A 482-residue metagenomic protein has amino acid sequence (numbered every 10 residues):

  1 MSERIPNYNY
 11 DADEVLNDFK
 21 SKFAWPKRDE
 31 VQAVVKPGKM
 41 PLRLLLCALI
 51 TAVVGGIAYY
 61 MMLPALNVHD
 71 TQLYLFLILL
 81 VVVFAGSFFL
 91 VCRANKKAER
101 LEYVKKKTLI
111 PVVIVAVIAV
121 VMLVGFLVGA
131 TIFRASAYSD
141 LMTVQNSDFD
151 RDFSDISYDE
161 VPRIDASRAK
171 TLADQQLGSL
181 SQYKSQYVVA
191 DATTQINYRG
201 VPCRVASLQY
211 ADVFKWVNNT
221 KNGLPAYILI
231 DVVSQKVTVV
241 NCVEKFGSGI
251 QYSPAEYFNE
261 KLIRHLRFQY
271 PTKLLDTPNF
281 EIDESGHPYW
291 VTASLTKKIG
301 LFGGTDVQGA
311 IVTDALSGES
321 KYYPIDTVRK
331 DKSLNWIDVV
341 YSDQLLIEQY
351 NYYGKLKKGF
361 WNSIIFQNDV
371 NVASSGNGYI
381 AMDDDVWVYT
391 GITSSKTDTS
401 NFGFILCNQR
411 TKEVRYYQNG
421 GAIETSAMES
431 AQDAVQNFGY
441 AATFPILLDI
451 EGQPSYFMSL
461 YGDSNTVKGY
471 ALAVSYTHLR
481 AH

Functional and structural regions predicted by a protein language model:
S2-L63: Membrane-anchoring hydrophobic segments
L46-A98: Membrane-embedded alpha-helical segments of integral membrane proteins
K107-T131: Internal/C-terminal transmembrane anchor helices
A135-R199, C203-V205: Membrane-interface segments at or immediately adjacent to transmembrane helices that form the boundary between
K184-T220, T277-I311, A373-I405, T443-Y470: Exposed beta-strand-loop-beta-strand "reactive/processing" segments of non-cytosolic proteins
S294, L301-F302, A310, E319-S333: Soluble extramembrane regions of membrane proteins in the secretory/endomembrane system
L406-R415: Surface-exposed loop/turn elements that mediate protein-protein interactions on large endomembrane-trafficking
T477-H482: Conserved small/polar residues in nucleotide/adenosyl-binding loops
